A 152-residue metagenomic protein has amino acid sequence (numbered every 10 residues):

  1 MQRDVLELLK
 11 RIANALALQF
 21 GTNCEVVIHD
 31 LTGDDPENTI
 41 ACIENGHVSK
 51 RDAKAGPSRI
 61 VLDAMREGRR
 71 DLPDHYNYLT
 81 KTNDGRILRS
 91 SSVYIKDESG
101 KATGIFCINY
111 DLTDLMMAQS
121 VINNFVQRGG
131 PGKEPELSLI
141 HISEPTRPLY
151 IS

Functional and structural regions predicted by a protein language model:
M1-G33: Short, extreme N-terminal leader segments that mark the start of a protein/domain
I12-Q19, A64, V121, F125: Residues that form generic nucleotide/phosphate-binding pockets
G21-Y76, K81-N83: Structured interaction and signal-relay segments at domain junctions
G33, D114, R147: Short, glycine/acidic-enriched loop or turn micro-motifs at the edges of active sites
P36, M117, Y150: Conserved protein kinase catalytic core
G68-V121: Sensory/regulatory domains in signal-transduction proteins
M117-L139: Histidine/lysine/aspartate-rich catalytic loop segments that bind and position anionic ligands
I140-I151: Single conserved hydrophobic/aromatic residue that forms the stacking wall/gate of nucleotide- or nucleobase-binding
